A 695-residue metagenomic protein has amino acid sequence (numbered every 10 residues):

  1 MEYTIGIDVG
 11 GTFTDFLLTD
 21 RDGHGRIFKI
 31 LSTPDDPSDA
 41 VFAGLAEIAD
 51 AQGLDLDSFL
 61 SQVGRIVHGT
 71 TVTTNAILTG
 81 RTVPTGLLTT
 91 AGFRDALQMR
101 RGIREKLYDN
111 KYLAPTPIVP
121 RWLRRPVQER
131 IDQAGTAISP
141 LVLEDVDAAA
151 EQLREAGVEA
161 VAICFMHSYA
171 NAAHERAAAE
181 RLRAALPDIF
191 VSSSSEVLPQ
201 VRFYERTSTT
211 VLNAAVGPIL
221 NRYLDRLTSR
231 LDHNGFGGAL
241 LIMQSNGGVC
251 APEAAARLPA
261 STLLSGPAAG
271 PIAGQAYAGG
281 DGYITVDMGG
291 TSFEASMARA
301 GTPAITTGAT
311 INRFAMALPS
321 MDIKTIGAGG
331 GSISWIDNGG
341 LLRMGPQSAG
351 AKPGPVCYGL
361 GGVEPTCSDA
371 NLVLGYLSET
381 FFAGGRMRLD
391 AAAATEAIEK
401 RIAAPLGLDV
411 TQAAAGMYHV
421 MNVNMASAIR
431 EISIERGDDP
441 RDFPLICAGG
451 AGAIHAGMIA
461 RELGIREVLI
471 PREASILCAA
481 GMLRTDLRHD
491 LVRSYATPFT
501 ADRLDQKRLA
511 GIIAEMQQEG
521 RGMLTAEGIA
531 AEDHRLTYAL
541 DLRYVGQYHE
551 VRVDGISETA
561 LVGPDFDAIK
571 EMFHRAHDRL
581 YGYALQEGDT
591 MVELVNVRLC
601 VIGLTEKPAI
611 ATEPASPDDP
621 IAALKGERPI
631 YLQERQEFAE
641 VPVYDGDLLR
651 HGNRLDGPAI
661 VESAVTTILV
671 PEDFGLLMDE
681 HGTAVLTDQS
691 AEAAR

Functional and structural regions predicted by a protein language model:
M1-T85, D132, S139-A160, E175-S194 (+11 more regions): N-terminal glycine/serine-rich phosphate-binding loop of ATP-dependent small-molecule kinases, especially carbohydrate
T4, V9, E144-Q152, G290 (+7 more regions): C-terminal, non-catalytic interaction/recognition modules in large multi-subunit enzymes and RNPs
G6, F13-L17, I27, L31-A49 (+6 more regions): Conserved phosphate-binding loops in N-terminal lobes of ATP-dependent enzymes of the actin/Hsp70/sugar-kinase
F16-R21, F28-D35, G86-G92, Y112-P115 (+2 more regions): Glycine-rich phosphate-binding loop of actin/hexokinase-like ATP-binding domains
T70, F165-M166, S194-E196, S245-N246 (+3 more regions): Glycine-rich beta-strand-to-loop/alpha-helix junction loops that act as flexible
A185-T209, G464-A480: Conserved phosphate-binding/catalytic loops in two-lobed NTP-binding clefts
L231-G282, E294, Q517-V562: Charge-patterned, long linear interaction tracts outside catalytic cores
